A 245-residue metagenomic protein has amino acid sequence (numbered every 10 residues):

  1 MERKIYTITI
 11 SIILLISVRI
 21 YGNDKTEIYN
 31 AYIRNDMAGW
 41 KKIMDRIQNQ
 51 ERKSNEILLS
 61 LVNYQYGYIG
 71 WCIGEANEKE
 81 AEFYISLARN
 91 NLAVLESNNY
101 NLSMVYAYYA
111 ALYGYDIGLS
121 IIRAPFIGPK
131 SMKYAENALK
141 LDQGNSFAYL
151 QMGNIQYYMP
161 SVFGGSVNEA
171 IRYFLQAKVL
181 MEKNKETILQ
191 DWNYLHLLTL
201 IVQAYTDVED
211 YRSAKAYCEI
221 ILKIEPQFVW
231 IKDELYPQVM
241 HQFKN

Functional and structural regions predicted by a protein language model:
M1-I8: Bacterial N-terminal signal peptides that target proteins for export
S17-R19: N-terminal signal peptide c-region/cleavage motif recognized by signal peptidases
N23-E27, R52-G74, Y100-L119, G144-S161 (+1 more regions): Amphipathic alpha-helical repeat scaffolds of TPR domains
I28-N35, G70-F83, Y115-G128, Y158-I171 (+1 more regions): Short coil/turn connectors between adjacent alpha-helices in alpha-solenoid helical repeat scaffolds
R46, L87, V94, K130 (+6 more regions): The canonical alpha-helical register within tetratricopeptide repeats
R46-S60, N91-V105, E136-N145, K178-D191: Flexible helix-coil transition and linker loops at the boundaries of alpha-helical arrays
T187-Q203, V229-N245: TPR/TPR-like alpha-solenoid helical repeat scaffolds
